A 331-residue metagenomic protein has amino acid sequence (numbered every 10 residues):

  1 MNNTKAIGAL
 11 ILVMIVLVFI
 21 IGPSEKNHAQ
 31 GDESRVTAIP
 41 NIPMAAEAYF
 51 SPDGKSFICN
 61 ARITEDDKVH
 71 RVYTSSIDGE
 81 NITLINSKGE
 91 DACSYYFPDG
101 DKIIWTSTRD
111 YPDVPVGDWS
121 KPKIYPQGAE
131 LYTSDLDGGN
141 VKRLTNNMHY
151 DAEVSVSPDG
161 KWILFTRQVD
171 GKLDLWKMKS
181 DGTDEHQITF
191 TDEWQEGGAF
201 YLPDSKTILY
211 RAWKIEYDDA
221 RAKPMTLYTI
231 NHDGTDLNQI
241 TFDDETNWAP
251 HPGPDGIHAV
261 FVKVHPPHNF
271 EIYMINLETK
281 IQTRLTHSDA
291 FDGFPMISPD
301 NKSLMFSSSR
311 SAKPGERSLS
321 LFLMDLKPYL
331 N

Functional and structural regions predicted by a protein language model:
L12-D32: Bacterial Sec-dependent signal peptides at the C-terminal "C-region" and cleavage site
H28-P43: A short helix->beta-strand "capping" segment at the edge of beta-propeller domains
R35-I39, N81-I85, N140-T145, E185-T189 (+2 more regions): A short beta-strand motif characteristic of beta-propeller blades
N41-M44, N60-V72, N86-D91, T106-E130 (+9 more regions): A flexible loop/linker signature enriched in serine peptidases of the S9 family
P52-D53, P98-D99, P158-D159, P203-D204 (+2 more regions): Residue-level detector of Asp-centered blade-edge/turn motifs that repeat once per structural unit in beta-propeller
F57, I103, G160-I163, I208 (+2 more regions): Hydrophobic beta-strand positions that form the internal "hydrophobic ladder" of WD40/Gbeta-like beta-propeller blades
S76-E80, D135-G139, K179-T183, N231-T235 (+2 more regions): Short loop/turn segments that connect beta-strands within beta-propeller blades
